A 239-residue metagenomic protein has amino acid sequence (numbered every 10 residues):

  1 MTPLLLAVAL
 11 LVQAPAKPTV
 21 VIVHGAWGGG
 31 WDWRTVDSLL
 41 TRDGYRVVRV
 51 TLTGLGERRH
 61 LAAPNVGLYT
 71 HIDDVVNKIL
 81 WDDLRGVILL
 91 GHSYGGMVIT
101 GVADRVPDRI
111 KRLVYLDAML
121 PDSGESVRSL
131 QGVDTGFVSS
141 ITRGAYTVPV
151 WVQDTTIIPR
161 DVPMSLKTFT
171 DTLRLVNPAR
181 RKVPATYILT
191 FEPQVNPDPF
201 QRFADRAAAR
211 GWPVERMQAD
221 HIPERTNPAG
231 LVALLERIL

Functional and structural regions predicted by a protein language model:
G25-G28, S93-Y94: Active-site glycine-rich loops that stabilize anionic/oxyanionic intermediates across multiple enzyme folds
W27-T35, V47: Serine-hydrolase catalytic-loop signature spanning alpha/beta hydrolases and amidase-signature enzymes
L40-L61: Conserved alpha/beta-hydrolase
T51, V87-I88, K111-V114: Residue in the alpha/beta-hydrolase core beta-strand immediately N-terminal to the catalytic nucleophile
G54-V87, D104-R105, L130-G132: Active-site loop/oxyanion-hole signature of alpha/beta-hydrolase fold enzymes
L90-G91, G95, I99: Gly/Ala-rich beta-loop-alpha elbow adjacent to hydrolase catalytic centers
D104, R109-I110, V114-V148, T168-F169 (+1 more regions): Flexible "cap/lid" loop of the alpha/beta hydrolase fold
F191-Q218, I222-G230, I238: Conserved loop-alpha-helix segment in the C-terminal half of the alpha/beta-hydrolase fold that carries the catalytic
